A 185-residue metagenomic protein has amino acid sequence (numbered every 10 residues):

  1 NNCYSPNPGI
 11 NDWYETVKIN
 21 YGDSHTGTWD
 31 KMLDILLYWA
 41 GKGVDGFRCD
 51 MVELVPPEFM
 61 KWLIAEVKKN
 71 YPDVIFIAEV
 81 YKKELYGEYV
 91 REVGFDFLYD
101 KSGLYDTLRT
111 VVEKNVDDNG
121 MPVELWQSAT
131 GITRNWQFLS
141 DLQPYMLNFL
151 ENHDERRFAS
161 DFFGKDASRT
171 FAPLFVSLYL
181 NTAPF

Functional and structural regions predicted by a protein language model:
N1, M60, K165-A167: Aromatic- and glycine-enriched glycan-recognition loops and surfaces that form the carbohydrate-binding subsites
N1-Y38, L63, K69, Y86-G87: Substrate-binding/active-site clefts of carbohydrate-active enzymes
W13-W29, V44-L54, V111-E124, E155-K165: The substrate-binding groove and active-site-proximal loops of carbohydrate-active enzymes, especially glycoside
G22, E79, S102, L150-N152 (+1 more regions): Structured loops at beta-to-helix junctions and adjacent beta-edge loops in soluble globular domains
D34-L37, D45, D50-L142, M146 (+1 more regions): Active-site-proximal helices and loops of the catalytic beta/alpha 8
L36, T133-F185: Active-site-proximal substrate-binding groove within the catalytic cores of carbohydrate-active enzymes
